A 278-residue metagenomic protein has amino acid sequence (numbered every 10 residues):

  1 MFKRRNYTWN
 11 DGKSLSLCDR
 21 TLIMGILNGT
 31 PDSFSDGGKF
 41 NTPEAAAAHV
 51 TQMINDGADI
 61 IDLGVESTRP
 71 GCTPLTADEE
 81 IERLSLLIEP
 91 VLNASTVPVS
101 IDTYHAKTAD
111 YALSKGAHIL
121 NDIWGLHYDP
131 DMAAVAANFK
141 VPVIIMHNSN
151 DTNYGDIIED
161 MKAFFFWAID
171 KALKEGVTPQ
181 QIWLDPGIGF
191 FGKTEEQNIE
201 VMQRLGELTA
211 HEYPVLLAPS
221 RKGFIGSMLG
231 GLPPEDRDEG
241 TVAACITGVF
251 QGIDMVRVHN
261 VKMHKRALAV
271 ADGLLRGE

Functional and structural regions predicted by a protein language model:
M1-D19: N-terminal carbohydrate-binding accessory modules
F2-Y7, S35-Q52, T68-L86, P90 (+5 more regions): Active-site-adjacent loop and "lid" segments of alpha/beta metabolic enzymes
S16, T21-E44: N-terminal binding-site loop/beta-alpha segment at the start of enzyme catalytic domains that lines or forms
L27, G57, L120: Conserved hydrophobic/aromatic pocket- or pore-lining residues that grip, position, or stack substrates in active sites
A48-G64: Catalytic domains of carbohydrate-active enzymes, especially glycoside hydrolases
T178-Q181: Short acidic capping loops at alpha-helix termini that bridge into adjacent secondary structure
